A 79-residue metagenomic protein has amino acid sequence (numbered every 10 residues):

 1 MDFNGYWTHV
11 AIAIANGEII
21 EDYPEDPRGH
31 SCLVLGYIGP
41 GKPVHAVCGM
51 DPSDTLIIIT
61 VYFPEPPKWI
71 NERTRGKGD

Functional and structural regions predicted by a protein language model:
D2-D79: Ribonuclease/tRNase effector modules and their secretory precursors
